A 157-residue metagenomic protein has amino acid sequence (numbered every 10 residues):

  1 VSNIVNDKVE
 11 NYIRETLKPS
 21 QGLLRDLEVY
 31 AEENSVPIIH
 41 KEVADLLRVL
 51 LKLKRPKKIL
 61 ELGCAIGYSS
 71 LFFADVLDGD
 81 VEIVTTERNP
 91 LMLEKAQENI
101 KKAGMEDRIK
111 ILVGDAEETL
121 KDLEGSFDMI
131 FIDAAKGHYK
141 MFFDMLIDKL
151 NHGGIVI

Functional and structural regions predicted by a protein language model:
V1-M129, K136-I157: A short alpha-helical cap/connector motif
